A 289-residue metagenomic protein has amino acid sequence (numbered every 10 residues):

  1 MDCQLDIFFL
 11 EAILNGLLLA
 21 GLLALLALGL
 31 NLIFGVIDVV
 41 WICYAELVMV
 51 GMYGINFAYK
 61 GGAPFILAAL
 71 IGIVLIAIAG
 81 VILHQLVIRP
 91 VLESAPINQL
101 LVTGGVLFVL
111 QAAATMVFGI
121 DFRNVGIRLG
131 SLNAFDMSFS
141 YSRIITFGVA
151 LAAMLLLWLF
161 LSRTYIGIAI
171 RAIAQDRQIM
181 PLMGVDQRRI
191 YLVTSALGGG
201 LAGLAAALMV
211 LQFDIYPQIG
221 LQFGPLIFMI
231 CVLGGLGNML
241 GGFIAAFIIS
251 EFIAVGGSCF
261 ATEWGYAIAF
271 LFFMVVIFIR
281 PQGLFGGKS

Functional and structural regions predicted by a protein language model:
M1-L25, G54, F65-A68, S94-L100 (+3 more regions): Membrane-interfacial amphipathic/re-entrant helices at transmembrane-helix boundaries
F8, L86, V117, Q175-L182 (+2 more regions): Cytosolic-side transmembrane-helix boundaries in multi-pass membrane proteins
L14, V36-I82, L86, C259: Membrane-embedded helix boundary and interhelical linker motif in transport proteins
L19-A20, S138-I215, M239-I244: Helix-loop-helix "hairpin" substructures at the membrane interface of multi-pass membrane proteins
L23, A63-V74, L192-A202, A206 (+1 more regions): Transmembrane alpha-helical segments in multi-pass inner-membrane proteins
L30, A63-V106, A113, I244-I249 (+1 more regions): Alpha-helical transmembrane segments within multi-pass membrane transporters and channels
E46-V50, H84, V91-T115, G220-V232 (+1 more regions): Pore- or pathway-lining transmembrane helices of multi-pass membrane proteins that form conduits for solutes/ions
P90-R163, I190-V193, V255, F260 (+2 more regions): Transmembrane helix-bundle core of multi-pass membrane transporters and related energy-transducing complexes
